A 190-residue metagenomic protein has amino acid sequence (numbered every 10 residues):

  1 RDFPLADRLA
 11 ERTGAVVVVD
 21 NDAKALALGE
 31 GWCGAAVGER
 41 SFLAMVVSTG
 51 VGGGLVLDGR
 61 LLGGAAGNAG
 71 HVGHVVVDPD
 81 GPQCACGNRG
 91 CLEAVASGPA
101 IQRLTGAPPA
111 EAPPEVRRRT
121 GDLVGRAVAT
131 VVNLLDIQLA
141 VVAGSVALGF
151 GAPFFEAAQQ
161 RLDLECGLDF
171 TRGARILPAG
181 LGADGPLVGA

Functional and structural regions predicted by a protein language model:
R1-A25: N-terminal glycine/serine-rich phosphate-binding loop of ATP-dependent small-molecule kinases, especially carbohydrate
D7-A15, G29-E39, L61, V76-A190: ATP-binding/phosphotransfer module of carbohydrate and carboxylate kinases, centering on a glycine-rich
V18, F42-V46, G52-G54, Q83-A85: Short glycine-aspartate micro-motif
D22, S48, A190: Active-site glycine-centered loops adjacent to acidic/histidine catalytic or metal-binding residues that shape
S48-G50, V146-A147: Short glycine-rich anion-binding loops that position phosphate/pyrophosphate groups of nucleotides and phosphorylated
L57-D58: A cytosolic small-molecule/anion-sensing beta-strand core signal
G64-A65: A short alpha->loop->secondary-structure connector
N68-V77: Short, intrinsically disordered, charge-biased short linear motifs at domain edges
